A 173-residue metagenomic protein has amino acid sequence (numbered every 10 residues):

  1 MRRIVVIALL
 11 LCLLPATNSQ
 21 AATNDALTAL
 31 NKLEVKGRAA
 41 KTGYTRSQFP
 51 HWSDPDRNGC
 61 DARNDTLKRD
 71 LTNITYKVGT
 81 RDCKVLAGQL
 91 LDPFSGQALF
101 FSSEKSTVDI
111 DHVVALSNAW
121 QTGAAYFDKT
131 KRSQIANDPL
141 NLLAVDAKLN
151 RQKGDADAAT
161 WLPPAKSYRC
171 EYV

Functional and structural regions predicted by a protein language model:
M1-A21: Secretory targeting and sorting signals
I4-V5, A22-D25, L33, P139 (+1 more regions): Flexible coil/loop and intrinsically disordered segments
S19-C60: N-terminal module-boundary/linker segments of secreted carbohydrate-active enzymes
L27-L30, K41, R46, R63-N64 (+5 more regions): Extracytoplasmic/secreted envelope proteins and their assembly/folding machinery, especially bacterial periplasmic
T42, S47-P50, N58, N64-D65 (+6 more regions): Flexible, active-site-adjacent loop/turn segments at secondary-structure boundaries
R46-S103: Glycine/proline-rich, flexible active-site/cofactor-binding loop segments that harbor closely spaced acidic
F94-V173: Domain-level detector of nuclease and nuclease-like folds in predominantly extracellular/periplasmic contexts
